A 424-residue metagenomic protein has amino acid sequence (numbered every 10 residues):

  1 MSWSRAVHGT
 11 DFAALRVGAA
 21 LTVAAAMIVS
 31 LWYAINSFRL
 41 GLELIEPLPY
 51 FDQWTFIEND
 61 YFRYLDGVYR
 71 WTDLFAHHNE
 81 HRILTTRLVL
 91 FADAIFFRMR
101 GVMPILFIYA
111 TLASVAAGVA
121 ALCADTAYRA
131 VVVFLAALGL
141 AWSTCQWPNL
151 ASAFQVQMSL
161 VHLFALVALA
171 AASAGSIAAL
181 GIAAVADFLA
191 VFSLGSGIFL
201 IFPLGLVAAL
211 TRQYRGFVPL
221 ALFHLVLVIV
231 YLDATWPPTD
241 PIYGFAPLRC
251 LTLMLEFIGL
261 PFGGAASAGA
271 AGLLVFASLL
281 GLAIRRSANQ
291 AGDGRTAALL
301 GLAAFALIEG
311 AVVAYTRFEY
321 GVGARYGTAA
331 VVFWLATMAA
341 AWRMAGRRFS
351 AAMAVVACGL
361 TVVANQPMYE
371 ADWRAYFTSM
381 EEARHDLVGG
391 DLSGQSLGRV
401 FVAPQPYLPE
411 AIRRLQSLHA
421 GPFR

Functional and structural regions predicted by a protein language model:
A6, F199-V228: Perimembrane helix-loop-helix junctions
A13-L84, L90, A94-A136, I177 (+5 more regions): Intrinsically disordered, polar/acidic, low-complexity terminal segments
Y33, V133-A141, A221-V228, Q290-Y315: Transmembrane alpha-helix segments characteristic of polytopic inner-membrane glycan-assembly/cell-envelope
R39-E43, D93, A124, W142-S152 (+4 more regions): Juxtamembrane "helix-exit" motif on the non-cytosolic side of transmembrane helices
V132-L163: Aromatic- and kink-enriched transmembrane "portal" helix at the membrane-lumen/periplasm boundary that abuts
L150, Q157-V161, I258, G321-R343: Hydrophobic/aromatic-rich transmembrane helices and adjacent perimembrane loops
L160, A165-L180: Membrane-interface transmembrane helices that cradle and orient dolichyl/undecaprenyl
A179-A209: Membrane-interface alpha helices of multi-pass inner-membrane proteins
